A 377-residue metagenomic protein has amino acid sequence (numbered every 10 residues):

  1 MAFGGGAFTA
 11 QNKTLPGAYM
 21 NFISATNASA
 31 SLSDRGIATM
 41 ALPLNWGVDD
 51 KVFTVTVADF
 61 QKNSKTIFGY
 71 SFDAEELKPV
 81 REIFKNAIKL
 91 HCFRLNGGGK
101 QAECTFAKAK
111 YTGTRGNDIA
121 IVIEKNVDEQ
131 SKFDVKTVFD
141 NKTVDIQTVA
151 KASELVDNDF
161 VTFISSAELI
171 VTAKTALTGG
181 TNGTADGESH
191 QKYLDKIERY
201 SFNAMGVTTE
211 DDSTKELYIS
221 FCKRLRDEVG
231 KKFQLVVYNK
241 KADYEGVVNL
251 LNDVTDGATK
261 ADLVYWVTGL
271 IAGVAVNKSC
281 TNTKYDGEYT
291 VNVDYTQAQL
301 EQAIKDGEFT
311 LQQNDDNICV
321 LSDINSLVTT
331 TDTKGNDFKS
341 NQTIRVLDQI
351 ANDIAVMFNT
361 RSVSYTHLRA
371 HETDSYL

Functional and structural regions predicted by a protein language model:
A2-V48, V52-Y365: A glycine- and small-residue-enriched flexible loop/hinge signal that marks low-structured segments
T366-D374: Conserved small/polar residues in nucleotide/adenosyl-binding loops
